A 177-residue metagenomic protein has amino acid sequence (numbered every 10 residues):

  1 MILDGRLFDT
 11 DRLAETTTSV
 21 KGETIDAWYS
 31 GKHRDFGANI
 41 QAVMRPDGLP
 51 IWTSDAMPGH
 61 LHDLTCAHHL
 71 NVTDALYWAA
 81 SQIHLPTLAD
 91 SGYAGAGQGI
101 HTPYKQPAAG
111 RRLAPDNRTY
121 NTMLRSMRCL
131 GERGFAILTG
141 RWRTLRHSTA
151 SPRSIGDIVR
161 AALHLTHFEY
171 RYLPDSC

Functional and structural regions predicted by a protein language model:
M1-C177: Short, well-ordered secondary-structure "scaffold" segments embedded in the functional core of diverse domains
